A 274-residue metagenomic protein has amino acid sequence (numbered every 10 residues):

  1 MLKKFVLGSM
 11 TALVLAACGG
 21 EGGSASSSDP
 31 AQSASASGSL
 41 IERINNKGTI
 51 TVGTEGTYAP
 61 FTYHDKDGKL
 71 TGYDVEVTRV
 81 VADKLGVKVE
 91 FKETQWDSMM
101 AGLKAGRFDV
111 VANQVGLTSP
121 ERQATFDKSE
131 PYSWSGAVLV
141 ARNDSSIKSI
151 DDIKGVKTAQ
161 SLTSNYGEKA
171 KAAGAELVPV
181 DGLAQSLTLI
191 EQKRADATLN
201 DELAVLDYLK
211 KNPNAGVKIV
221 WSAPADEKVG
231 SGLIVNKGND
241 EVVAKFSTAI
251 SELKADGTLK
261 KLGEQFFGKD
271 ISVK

Functional and structural regions predicted by a protein language model:
V14-A17: C-terminal motif of bacterial Sec signal peptides marking the signal peptidase cleavage site
G19, V75-K84, S164, K228-F266: Extended ligand-binding regions for polar small-molecule ligands
G20-A25, A34, S39, G167-V178 (+2 more regions): Ligand-binding clefts/hinges and TM-proximal coupling segments of bilobed small-molecule sensing domains
A31-Q114: Extracytoplasmic small-molecule ligand-binding "clamshell" domains of the periplasmic binding protein/Venus flytrap
T57-A59, L70-D83, S135-Q185, E202-L206 (+1 more regions): Bilobed "Venus flytrap"/periplasmic-binding protein-like clamshell domains and structurally analogous long
K88-D152: Acidic, polar ligand-binding/catalytic clefts
F91-A101, T163-S164, V178-Q192: Short helix-initiation/N-cap motifs at beta->coil->alpha
S133-A141, E202, L206, K210-T248 (+1 more regions): Periplasmic-binding protein-like
